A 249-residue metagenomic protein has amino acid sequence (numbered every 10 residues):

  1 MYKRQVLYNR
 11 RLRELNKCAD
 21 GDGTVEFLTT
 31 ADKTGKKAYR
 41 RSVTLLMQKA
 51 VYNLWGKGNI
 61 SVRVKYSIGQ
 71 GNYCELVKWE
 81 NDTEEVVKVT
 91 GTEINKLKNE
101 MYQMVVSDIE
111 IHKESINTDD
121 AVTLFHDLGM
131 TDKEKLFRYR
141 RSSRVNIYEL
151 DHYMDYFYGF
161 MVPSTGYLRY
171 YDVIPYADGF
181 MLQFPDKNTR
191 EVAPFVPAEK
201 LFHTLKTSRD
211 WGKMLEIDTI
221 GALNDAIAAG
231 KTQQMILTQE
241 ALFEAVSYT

Functional and structural regions predicted by a protein language model:
M1-Q5, T249: Conserved small/polar residues in nucleotide/adenosyl-binding loops
R4-L15: Short acidic beta-strand-loop surface patches of small beta-rich interaction domains
K17-A38, A50, G58-G69, Y73-A245: Auxiliary tRNA-acceptor-end handling modules of aminoacyl-tRNA synthetases
Y39-V43: Hydrophobic (often cysteine-bearing) scaffold residues that line and stabilize catalytic clefts of nucleotide/cofactor
T44, F243-Y248: Short, well-ordered alpha-helical scaffold segments within catalytic/effector domains
T44-W55: Short amphipathic alpha-helix segments
